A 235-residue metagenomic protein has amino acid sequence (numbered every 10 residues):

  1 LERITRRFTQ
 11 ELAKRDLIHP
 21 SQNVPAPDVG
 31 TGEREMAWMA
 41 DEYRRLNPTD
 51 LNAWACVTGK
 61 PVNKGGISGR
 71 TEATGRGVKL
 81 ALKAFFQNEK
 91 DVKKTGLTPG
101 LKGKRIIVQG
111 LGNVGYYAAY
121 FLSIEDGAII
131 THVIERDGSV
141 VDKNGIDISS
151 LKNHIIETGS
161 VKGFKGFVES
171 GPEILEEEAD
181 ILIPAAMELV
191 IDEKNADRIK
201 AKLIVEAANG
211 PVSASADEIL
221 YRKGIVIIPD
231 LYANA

Functional and structural regions predicted by a protein language model:
L1-K102: Glycine/serine-rich phosphate-binding loop and adjoining beta1-alpha1 elements at the start of nucleotide-handling
I18-S21, G100-K104, E177-A179, A196-L203 (+1 more regions): Short, surface-exposed connector motifs at secondary-structure boundaries
Q22-P25, D50-V57, H132-E135, I183-P184 (+2 more regions): General beta-strand structural signal in soluble alpha/beta enzymes
D28-V29, I67-T74, I107-L111, A208 (+1 more regions): Active-site nucleophile and cofactor-binding loops and adjacent substrate-binding regions of central metabolic enzymes
G30-T31, E135-V140, A233-A235: Glycine-rich beta-alpha junction loops
P61, G65, G69-E176: Glycine-rich phosphate/diphosphate-binding loop of Rossmann-like nucleotide-binding domains
G171-N195: Glycine-rich phosphate-binding loop
A186-A235: Rossmann-fold NAD(P)-binding glycine/threonine-rich loop
